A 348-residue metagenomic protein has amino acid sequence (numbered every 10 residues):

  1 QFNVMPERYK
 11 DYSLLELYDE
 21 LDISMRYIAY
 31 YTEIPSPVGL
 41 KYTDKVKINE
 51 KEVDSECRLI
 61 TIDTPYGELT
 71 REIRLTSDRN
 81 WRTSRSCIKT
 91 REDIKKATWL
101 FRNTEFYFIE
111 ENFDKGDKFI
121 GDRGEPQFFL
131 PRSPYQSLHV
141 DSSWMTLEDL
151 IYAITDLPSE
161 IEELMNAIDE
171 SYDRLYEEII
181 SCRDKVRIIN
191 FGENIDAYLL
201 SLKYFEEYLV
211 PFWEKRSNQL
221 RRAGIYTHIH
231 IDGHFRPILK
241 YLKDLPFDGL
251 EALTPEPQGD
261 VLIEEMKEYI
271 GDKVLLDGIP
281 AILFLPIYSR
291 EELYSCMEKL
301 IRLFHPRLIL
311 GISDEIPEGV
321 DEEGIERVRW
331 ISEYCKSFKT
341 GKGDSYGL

Functional and structural regions predicted by a protein language model:
F2-T43: Segments that shape or occlude catalytic/ligand-binding pockets
N3-Y9, D63, K95-L348: Active-site loop segments of alpha/beta catalytic cores
V4, E20-I23, K45, E50 (+2 more regions): Short linear motifs in intrinsically disordered/low-complexity regions
L14, D54-R58, N112: Generic hydrophobic, aliphatic-rich segments that mediate packing or membrane embedding
Y27-E33, R85-K89, S345-L348: A generic structural motif
I28-A29, L40, R79, A97 (+2 more regions): Short, low-complexity intrinsically disordered segments
P35-V38, V46-E50, L138: Intrinsically disordered, low-complexity segments enriched in polar/charged residues with Gly/Pro, especially when
D44-N103: A contiguous, low-structure linker/loop signature
